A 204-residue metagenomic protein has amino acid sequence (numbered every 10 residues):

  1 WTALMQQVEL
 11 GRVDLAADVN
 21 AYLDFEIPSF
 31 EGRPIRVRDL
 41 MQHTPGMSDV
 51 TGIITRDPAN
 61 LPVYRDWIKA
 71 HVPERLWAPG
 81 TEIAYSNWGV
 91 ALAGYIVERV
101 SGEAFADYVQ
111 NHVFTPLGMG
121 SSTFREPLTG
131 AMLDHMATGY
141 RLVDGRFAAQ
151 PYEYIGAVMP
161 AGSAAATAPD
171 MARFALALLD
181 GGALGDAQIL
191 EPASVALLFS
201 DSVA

Functional and structural regions predicted by a protein language model:
W1, A16, P34-R38: Generic internal hydrophobic packing segments that stabilize the cores of diverse globular domains
W1-T2, Y22, M171: Alpha-helical transmembrane segments of multi-pass membrane proteins
T2-A3, A17-V19, V109, E126: Glycine-rich, histidine-containing beta strand-loop boundary motifs that form or position
T2-Q6, Y95: Transmembrane alpha-helix boundary and packing residues in multipass membrane permease domains and related
V8-E9, V109: Alpha-helix C-terminal capping/helix-coil junction sites
D14-E31, L117: Short, glycine/proline-biased beta-turn/loop segments that scaffold the active-site neighborhood
S29-A204: Short, surface-exposed loop or secondary-structure junction motifs that flank catalytic or metal-binding residues
